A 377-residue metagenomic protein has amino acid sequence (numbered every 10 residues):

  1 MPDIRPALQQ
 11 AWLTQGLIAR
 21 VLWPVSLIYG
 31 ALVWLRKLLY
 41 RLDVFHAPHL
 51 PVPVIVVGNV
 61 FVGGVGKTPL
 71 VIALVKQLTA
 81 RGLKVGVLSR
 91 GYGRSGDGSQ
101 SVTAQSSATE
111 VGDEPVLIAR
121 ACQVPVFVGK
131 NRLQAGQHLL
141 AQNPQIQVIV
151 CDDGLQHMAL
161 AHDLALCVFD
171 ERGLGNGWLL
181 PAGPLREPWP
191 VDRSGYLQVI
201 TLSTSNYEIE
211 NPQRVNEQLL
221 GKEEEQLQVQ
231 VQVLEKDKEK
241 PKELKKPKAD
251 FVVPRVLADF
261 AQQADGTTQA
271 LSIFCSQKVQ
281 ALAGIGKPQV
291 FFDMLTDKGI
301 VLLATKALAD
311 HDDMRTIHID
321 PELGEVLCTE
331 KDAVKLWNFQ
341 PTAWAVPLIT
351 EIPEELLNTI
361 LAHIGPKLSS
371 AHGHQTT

Functional and structural regions predicted by a protein language model:
P2-P53: A transmembrane-helix-recognition feature enriched in membrane-embedded lipid enzymes and envelope glyco-/phospholipid
P2-W12, L174-E224, D237, P241-E325 (+1 more regions): C-terminal accessory "lid"/substrate-recognition subdomains
I28, T68, I118, D152 (+3 more regions): Residue-level signal for inorganic ion chemistry
R41-A104: Walker A (P-loop) phosphate-binding motif
L83, N143-I146, H162, S276 (+1 more regions): Short, high-confidence coil segments that cap the C-terminus of an alpha-helix and link into the following beta-strand
G86-L88, C167, V279-L282: Conserved beta-strand elements of the Class I
G91-L219: Phosphate/Mg2+-binding loops and adjacent switch elements in nucleotide/diphosphate-handling enzyme cores
H318, E325, K331-T377: Generic C-terminus detector
